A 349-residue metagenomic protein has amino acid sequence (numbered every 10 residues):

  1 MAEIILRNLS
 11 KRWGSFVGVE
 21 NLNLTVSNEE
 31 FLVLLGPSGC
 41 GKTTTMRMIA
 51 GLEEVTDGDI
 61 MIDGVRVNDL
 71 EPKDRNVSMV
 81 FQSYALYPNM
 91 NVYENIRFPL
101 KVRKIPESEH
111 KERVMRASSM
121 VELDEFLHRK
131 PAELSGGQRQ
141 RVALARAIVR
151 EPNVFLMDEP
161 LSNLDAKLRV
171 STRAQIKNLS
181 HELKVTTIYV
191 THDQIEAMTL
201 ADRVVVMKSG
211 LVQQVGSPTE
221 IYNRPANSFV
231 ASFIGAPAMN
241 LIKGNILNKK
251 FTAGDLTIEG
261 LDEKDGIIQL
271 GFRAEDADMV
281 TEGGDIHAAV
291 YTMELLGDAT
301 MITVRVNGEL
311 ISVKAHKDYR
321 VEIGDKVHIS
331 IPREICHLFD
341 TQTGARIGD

Functional and structural regions predicted by a protein language model:
I5, T25, M61, H328-S330: ABC ATPase nucleotide-binding domain
F31, L70-F229: ABC ATPase nucleotide-binding domains
L35-P37: The feature captures the beta-strand-to-loop junction immediately N-terminal to the Walker
A50: Helix-to-loop junction immediately C-terminal to a conserved catalytic motif
T56-D59, E109, S209, C336: Conserved coupling/switch loops of ABC nucleotide-binding domains, chiefly the family-specific signature
G58-R66: Conserved ABC transporter NBD signature motif
A226-A289, V304-V321: ATPase nucleotide-binding modules
